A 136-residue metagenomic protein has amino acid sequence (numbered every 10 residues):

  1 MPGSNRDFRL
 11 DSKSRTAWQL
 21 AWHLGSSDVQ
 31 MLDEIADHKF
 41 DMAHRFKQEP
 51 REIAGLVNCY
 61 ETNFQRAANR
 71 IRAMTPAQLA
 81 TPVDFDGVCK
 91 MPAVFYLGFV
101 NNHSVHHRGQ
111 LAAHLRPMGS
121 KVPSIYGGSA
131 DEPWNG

Functional and structural regions predicted by a protein language model:
M1-P2, D28, I71, T75: Sec/Tat-exported extracytoplasmic proteins
G3-F46, D84-G136: Short, contiguous alpha-helical
D33-M74: Helix-adjacent hinge/juxtasegments
R72-G87: Acidic catalytic patch
